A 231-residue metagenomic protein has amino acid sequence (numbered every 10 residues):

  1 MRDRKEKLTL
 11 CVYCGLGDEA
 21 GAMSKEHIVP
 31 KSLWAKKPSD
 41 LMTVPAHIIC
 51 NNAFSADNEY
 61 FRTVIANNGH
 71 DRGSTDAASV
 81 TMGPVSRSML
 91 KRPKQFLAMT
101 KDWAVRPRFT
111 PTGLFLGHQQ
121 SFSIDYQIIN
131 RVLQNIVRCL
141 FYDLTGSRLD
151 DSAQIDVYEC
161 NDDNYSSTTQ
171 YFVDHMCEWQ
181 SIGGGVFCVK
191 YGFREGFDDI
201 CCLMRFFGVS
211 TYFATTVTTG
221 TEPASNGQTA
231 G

Functional and structural regions predicted by a protein language model:
M1-R2: N-terminal alpha-helical interaction blocks
K7-T43, E59-Y60: Histidine-centered nuclease catalytic patch
S32-P45, N67-T81: Short microdomains enriched in Cys/His and/or Lys/Arg
T43-I65: Short Cys/His-centered divalent metal-binding micro-motifs
A56-Y60, V80, Q95, I128-R131: Exposed alpha-helical structural elements
G83-F122: Short flanking/linker segments adjacent to small metal-binding domains or redox-active Cys/His motifs
G113-G231: C-terminal, charged low-complexity interaction regions
